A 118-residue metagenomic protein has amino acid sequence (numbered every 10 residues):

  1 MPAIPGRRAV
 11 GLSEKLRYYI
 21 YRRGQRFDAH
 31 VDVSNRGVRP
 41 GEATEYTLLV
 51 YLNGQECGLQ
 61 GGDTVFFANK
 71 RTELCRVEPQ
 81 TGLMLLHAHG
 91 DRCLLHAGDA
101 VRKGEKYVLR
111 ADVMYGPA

Functional and structural regions predicted by a protein language model:
M1-M84, R92-A118: Fe(II)/2-oxoglutarate oxygenase catalytic core
